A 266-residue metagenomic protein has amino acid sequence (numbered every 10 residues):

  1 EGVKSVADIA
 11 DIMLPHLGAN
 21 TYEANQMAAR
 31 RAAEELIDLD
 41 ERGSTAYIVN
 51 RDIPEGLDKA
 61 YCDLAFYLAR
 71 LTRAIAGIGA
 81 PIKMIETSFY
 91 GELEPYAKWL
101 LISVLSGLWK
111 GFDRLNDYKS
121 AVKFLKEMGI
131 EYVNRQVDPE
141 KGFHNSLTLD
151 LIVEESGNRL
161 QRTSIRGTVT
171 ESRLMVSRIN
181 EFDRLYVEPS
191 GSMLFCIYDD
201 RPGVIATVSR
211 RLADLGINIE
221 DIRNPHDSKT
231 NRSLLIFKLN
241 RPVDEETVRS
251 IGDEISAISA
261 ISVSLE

Functional and structural regions predicted by a protein language model:
E1-G77: Rossmann-like dinucleotide-binding domain for NAD(H)/NADP(H)
I53-E266: A conserved regulatory-domain signal marking ACT and ACT-like small-molecule sensing domains and adjacent regulatory
